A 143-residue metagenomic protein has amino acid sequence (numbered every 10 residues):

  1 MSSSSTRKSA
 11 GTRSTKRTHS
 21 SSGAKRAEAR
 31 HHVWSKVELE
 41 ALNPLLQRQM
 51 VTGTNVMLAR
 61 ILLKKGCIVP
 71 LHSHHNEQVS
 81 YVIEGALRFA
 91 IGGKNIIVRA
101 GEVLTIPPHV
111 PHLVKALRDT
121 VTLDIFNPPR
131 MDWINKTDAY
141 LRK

Functional and structural regions predicted by a protein language model:
M1-N55, N135-K143: A short, N-terminal "cap"/entry segment at the start of jelly-roll beta-barrel domains of the cupin/DSBH fold
P44, A59-S73: Conserved short histidine dyad/triad with adjacent acidic residue
T54, A90-K94, L117: Short strand-coil-strand connectors
L62-K64, H74-F89: Short, conserved beta-strand element in jelly-roll/cupin
I83-E84, R99-A100, R118: A cytosolic small-molecule/anion-sensing beta-strand core signal
G93-P108: Short acidic-glycine-tyrosine-enriched beta hairpin
P108-D132: Ligand-binding loop in jelly-roll beta-barrel domains
